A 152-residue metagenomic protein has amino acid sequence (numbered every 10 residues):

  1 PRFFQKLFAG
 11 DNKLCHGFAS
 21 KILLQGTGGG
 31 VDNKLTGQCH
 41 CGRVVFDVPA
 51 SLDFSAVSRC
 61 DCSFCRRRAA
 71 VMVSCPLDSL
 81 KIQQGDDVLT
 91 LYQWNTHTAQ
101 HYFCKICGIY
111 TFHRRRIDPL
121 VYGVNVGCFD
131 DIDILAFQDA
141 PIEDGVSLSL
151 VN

Functional and structural regions predicted by a protein language model:
A9-D11: Intrinsic low-complexity, disordered N-terminal segments enriched in polar/charged/small residues
G17, K21-N152: A short Gly-Trp-Pro
